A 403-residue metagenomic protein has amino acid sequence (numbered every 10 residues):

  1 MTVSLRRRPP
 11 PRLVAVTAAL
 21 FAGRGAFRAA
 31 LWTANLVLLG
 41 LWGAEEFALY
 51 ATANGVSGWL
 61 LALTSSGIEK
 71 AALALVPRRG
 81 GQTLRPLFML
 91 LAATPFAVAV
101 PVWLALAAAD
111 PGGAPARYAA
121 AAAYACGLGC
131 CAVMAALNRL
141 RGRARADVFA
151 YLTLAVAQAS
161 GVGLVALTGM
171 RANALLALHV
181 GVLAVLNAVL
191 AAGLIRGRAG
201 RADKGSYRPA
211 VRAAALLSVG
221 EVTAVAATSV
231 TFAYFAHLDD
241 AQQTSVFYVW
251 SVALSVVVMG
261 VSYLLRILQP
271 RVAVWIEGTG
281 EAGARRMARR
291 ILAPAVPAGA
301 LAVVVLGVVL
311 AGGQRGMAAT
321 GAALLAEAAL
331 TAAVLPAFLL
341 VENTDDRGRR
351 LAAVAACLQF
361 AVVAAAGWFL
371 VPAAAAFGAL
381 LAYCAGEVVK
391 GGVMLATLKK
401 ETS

Functional and structural regions predicted by a protein language model:
M1-A30, G193-I195, R201-L217, V393-S403: N-terminal membrane topogenesis motif
V3, P10-S66, A215-Q242, V252-A253 (+3 more regions): Signature of the first transmembrane helix
A15-R28, A53-A108, G112, E277-V303 (+1 more regions): Membrane-water interface segments that mark the loop-to-transmembrane alpha-helix transition
L20, R24, A51-N54, L91-A92 (+11 more regions): Residue-level recognition of transmembrane alpha-helices in multi-pass small-molecule transporters/permeases
A44-E45, L106-Y124, A241, V305-L335 (+1 more regions): Interfacial segments at transmembrane-helix termini and the short loops linking adjacent helices
G58, A62-G80, W250, L254-T279 (+1 more regions): Helix-loop junctions and terminal segments of transmembrane helices in multi-pass membrane transport/translocation
Y118-G127, V148-A199, A322, L358-V362 (+1 more regions): Hydrophobic alpha-helical transmembrane segments
G127-F149, A329-A355: Membrane-interface junctions at transmembrane-helix termini in multi-pass inner-membrane proteins
